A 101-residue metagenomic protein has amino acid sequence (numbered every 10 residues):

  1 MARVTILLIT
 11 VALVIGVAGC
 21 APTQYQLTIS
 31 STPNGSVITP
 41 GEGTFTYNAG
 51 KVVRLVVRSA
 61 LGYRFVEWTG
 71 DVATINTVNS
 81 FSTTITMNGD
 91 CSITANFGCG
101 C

Functional and structural regions predicted by a protein language model:
M1-V4: Positively charged n-region of N-terminal signal peptides that target proteins for export
L8-G16: Bacterial N-terminal signal peptides
V11, T46, T74-N76, T84-T86: Sterically constrained small-residue positions within well-ordered secondary structures of folded domains
C20-S31, N79-C101: Conserved "repeat-terminator" motif of extracellular CCP/Sushi domains
I29-S31, V37-G41, R64-V72: Change to "...patches in solvent-exposed regions of secreted, membrane-anchored, or virion-exposed structural
N34, P40-G62, M87: Extracellular modular ligand-binding repeats in secreted and cell-surface proteins
G35-G43, I75-V78, I93: Generic structural motif
K51-F81: Surface-exposed interfaces of beta-sheet-rich extracellular modules
